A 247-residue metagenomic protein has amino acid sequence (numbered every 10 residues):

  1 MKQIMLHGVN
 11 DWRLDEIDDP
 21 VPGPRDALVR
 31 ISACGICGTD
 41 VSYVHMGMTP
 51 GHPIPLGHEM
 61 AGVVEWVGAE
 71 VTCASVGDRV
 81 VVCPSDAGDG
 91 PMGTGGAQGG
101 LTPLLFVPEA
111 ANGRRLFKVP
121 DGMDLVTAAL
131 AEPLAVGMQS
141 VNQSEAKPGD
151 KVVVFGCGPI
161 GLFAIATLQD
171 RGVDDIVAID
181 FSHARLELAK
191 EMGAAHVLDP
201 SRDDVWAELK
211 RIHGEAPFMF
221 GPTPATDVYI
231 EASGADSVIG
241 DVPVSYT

Functional and structural regions predicted by a protein language model:
H7, D18-D19, G51-H58, G93-A97 (+1 more regions): Short Gly/Pro-enriched turn/cap motifs at secondary-structure boundaries
D19-C34, H45-D86, A111, P120-G122: Glycine-rich beta-strand-centered segment in the early N-terminal region that forms part of a ligand/cofactor-binding
D40, I165, L186, I239-P243: Generic hydrophobic/aromatic pocket-lining and core-packing "Φ" positions
E59-A61, D78-R79, L104, Q139 (+2 more regions): Residue-level marker of beta-strand positions
D86-F155: NAD(P)H dinucleotide-binding glycine-rich loop of Rossmann-like/cofactor-binding domains, especially the beta1-alpha1
D121, V154, Q169-I239: Adenosine-nucleotide cofactor-binding segment
I160: Hydrophobic/small residue at the entry helix of a nucleotide-binding pocket
Y246-T247: Conserved small/polar residues in nucleotide/adenosyl-binding loops
